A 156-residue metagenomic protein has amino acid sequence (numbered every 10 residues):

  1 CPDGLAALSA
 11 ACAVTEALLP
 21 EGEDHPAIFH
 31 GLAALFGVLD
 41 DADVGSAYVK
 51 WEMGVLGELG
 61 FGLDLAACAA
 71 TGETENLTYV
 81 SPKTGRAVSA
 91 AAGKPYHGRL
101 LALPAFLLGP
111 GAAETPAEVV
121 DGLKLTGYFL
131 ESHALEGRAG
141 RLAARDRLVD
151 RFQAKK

Functional and structural regions predicted by a protein language model:
C1-K156: Non-catalytic alpha-helical scaffolds and adjoining flexible linkers that form interface surfaces for assembly
